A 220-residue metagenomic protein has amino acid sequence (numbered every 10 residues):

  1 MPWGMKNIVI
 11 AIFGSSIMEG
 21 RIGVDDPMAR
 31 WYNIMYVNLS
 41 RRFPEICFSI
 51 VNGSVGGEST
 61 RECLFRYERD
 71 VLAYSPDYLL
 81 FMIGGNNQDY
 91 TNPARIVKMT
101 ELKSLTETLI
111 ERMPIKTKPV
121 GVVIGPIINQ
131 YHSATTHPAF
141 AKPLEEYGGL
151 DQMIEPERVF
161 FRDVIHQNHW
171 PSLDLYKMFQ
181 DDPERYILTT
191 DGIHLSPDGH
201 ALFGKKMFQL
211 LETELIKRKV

Functional and structural regions predicted by a protein language model:
M1-G56, R66-S75: Serine-esterase "nucleophile elbow" of acetyl-processing enzymes
R21-P27, N52-S59, D89, P93-V97 (+1 more regions): Acidic/histidine-rich helix-loop elements that form or flank divalent-metal/phosphate-binding sites at the catalytic
Y36-I46, L64-V220: Alpha-helical cap/lid subdomain in secreted, periplasmic, or secretory-pathway luminal O-acyl-processing enzymes
